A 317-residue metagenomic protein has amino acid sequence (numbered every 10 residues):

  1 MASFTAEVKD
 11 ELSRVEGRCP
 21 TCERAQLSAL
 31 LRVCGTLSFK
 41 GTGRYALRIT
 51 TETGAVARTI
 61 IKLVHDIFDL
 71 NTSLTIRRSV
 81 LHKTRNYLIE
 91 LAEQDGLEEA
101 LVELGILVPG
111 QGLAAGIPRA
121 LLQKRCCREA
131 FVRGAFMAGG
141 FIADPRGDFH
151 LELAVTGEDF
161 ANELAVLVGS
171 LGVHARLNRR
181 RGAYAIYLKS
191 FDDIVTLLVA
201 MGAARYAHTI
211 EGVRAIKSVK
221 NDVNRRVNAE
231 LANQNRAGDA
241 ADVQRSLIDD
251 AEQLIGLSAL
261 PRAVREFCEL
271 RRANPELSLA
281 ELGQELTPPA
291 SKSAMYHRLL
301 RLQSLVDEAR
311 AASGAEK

Functional and structural regions predicted by a protein language model:
M1-V102: N-terminal low-complexity or simple alpha-helical regulatory segments that function as activation/interaction modules
G17-R24, L121-R128, S258-R262: Structural motif
A25-V33, A130-A138, E269: Short, hydrophobic/amphipathic alpha-helical patches that form generic packing surfaces within helical domains
T42-R48, R146-G147, S278-A280: Short acidic, hydrophobic short linear motifs in intrinsically disordered regions
I49-T51, E152-T156, E285-A290: Short helix-coil junctions and helix-kink-helix linkers
A57-R58, K62-K83, L88-E211: DNA-contacting interfaces and partner/effector-binding or oligomerization modules in DNA-centric proteins
T196, A200-L302: Extended mid-to-C-terminal alpha-helical interaction segments
S304-G314: Short, Lys/Arg-enriched C-terminal cap helix and immediately downstream tail that follows
